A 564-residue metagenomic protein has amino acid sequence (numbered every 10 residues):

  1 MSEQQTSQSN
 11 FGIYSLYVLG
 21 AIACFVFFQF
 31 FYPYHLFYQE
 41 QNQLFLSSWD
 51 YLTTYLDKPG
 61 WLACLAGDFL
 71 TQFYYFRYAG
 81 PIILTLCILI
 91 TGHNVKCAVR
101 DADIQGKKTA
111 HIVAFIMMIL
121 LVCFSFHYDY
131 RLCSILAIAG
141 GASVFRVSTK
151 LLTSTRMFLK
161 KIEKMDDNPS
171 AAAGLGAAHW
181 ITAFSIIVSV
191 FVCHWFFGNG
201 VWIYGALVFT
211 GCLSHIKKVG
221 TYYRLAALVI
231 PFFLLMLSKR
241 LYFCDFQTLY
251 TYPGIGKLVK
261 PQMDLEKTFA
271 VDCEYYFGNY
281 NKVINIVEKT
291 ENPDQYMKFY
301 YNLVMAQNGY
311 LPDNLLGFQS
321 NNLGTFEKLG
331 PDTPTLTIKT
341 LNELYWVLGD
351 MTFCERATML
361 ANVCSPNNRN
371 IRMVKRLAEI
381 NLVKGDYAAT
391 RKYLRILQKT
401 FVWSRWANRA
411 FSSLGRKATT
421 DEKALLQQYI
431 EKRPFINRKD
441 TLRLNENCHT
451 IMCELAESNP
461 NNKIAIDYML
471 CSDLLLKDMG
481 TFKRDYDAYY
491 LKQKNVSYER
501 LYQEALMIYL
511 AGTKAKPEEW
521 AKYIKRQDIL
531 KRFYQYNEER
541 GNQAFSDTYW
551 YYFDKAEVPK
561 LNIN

Functional and structural regions predicted by a protein language model:
M1-C24: Start-transfer (signal-anchor) and selected internal transmembrane alpha helices of multi-pass inner/ER membrane
L19-F28, A110-F126, L132-S148, T182-H194: Membrane-embedded helix bundles of polyisoprenyl
V26-T85: Membrane-interface coil-to-helix junctions
T85-D103, I119-L120, G140-K150: Transmembrane-helix motifs of polytopic, lipid-linked glycan transferases
V99-I119, F158-L159: Transmembrane-helix signature of polytopic, membrane-embedded enzymes that assemble or transfer cell-envelope glycans
R224-Y242, K257-K260: Internal/C-terminal transmembrane anchor helices
L249-P434, T441, E457-D478: Soluble catalytic regions of membrane-associated enzymes that act on cell-envelope and secretory-pathway components
A515-N564: Terminal, low-structured helical/coil segments at or just beyond the last alpha-helical repeat
